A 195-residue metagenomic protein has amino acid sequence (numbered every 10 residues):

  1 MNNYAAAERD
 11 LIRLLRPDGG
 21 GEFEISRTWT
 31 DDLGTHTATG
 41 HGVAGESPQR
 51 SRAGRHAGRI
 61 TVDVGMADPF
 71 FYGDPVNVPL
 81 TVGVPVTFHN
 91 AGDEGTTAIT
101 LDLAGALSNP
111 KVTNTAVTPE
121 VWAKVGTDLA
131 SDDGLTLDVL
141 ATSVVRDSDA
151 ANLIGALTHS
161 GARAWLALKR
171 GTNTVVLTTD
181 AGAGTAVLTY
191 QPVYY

Functional and structural regions predicted by a protein language model:
M1-R27: Compositionally biased, low-complexity regions
N2-Y4, R13-L15, T35, R59-D74 (+1 more regions): Intrinsic low-complexity, intrinsically disordered or marginally ordered coil/linker segments
A5-I12, G54-H56, N77-P79: "Short basic amphipathic alpha-helical interaction patches in structured regions
R9, V62-D63, A150, G171: Active-site-proximal helix/loop capping residues that flank conserved catalytic or ligand/cofactor
D10, E24-T30, Q49-R52, G83-N90 (+1 more regions): Intrinsically disordered, low-complexity boundary segments flanking structured domains
G20-P69: Short beta-strand and beta-hairpin "edge-sheet" elements
F70-Y195: Intrinsically disordered, low-complexity segments enriched in serine, threonine, and glycine
